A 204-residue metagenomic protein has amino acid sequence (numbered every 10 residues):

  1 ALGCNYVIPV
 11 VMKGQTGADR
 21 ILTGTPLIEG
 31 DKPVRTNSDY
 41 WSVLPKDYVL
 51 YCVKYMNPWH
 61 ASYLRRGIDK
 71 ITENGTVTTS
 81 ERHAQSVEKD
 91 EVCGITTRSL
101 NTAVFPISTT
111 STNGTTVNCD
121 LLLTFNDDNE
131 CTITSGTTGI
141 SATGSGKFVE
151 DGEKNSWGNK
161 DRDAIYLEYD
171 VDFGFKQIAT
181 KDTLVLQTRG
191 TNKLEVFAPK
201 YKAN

Functional and structural regions predicted by a protein language model:
G3-N204: Intrinsically disordered, low-complexity regulatory regions in eukaryotic proteins
